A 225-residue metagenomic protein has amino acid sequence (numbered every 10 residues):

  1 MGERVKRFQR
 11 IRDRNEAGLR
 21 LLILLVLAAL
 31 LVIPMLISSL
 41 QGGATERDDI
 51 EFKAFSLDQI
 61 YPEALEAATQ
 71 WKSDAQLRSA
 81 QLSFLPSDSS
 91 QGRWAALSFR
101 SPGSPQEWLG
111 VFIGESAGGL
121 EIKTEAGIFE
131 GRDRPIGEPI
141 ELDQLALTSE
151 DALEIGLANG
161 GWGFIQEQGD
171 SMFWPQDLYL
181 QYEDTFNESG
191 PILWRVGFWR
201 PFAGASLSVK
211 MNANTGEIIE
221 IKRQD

Functional and structural regions predicted by a protein language model:
G2-D225: Long, terminal "pre-/pro-" and other extracytoplasmic accessory regions that lie outside the mature folded/catalytic
